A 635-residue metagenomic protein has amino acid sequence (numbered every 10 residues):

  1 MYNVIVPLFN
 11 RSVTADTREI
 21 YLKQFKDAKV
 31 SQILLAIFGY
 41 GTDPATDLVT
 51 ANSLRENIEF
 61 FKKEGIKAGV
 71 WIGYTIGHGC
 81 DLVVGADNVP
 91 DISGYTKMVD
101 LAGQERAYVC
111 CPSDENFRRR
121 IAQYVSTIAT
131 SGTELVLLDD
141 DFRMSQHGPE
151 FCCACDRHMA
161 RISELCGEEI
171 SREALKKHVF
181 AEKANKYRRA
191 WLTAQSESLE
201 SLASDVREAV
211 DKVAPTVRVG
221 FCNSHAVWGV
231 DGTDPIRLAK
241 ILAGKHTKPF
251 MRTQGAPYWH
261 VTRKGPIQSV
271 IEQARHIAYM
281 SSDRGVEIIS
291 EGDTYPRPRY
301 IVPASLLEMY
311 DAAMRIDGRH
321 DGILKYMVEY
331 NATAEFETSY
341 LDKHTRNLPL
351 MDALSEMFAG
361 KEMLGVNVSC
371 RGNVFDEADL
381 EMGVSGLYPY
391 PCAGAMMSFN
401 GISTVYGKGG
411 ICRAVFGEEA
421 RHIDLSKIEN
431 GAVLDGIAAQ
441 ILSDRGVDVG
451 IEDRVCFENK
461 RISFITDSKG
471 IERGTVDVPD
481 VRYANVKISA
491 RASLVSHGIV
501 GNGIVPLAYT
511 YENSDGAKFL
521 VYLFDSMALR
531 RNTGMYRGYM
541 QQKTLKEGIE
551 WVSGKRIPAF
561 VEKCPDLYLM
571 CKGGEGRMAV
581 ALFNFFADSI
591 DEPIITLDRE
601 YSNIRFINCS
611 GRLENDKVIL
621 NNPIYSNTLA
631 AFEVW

Functional and structural regions predicted by a protein language model:
Y2-R11, G69-T75, L137-D141, K186-D234 (+2 more regions): Aromatic-lined carbohydrate-recognition surfaces of secreted/lumenal glycan-active proteins
Y2-V13, A36-A51, A102-R120, K183-E200 (+6 more regions): The substrate-binding groove and active-site-proximal loops of carbohydrate-active enzymes, especially glycoside
A15-G41, T130-L135, T247-M251, Y310-G322 (+1 more regions): Catalytic domains of carbohydrate-active enzymes, especially glycoside hydrolases
Y21-L22, F38-P90, V206, V210: Aromatic-lined substrate-binding rim segments of carbohydrate-active enzymes
A28, A36-I37, S145-Q146, V213-V384 (+6 more regions): Hydrophobic targeting/anchoring helices
D47-V49, G77-G103, D139-V179, P235-K240 (+1 more regions): Aromatic- and acidic-residue-enriched segments that line the glycan-binding/catalytic groove of carbohydrate-active
V70-S131, G167-T193, S204: Active-site-adjacent "subsite" loops/lids of carbohydrate-active enzymes
Y388-P389, G394, S398, T404-G409 (+1 more regions): A conserved amphipathic helix/loop scaffold that creates a polar/acidic microenvironment used either to coordinate
